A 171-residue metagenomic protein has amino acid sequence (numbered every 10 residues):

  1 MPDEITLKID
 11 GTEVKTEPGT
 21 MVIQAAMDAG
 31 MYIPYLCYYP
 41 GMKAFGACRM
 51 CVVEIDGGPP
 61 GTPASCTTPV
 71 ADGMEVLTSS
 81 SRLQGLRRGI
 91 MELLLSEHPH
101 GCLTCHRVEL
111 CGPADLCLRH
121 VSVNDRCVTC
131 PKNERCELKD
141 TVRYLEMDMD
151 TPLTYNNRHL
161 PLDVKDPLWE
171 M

Functional and structural regions predicted by a protein language model:
P2-T12: Eukaryote-biased recognition of intrinsically disordered, low-complexity regulatory segments
K8, A29-I33, G101, G112: Flexible, acidic/Gly-rich N-terminal and inter-domain linker regions that tether and position cofactor-handling modules
E13-D72: N-terminal cofactor/phosphate-binding cores enriched in small/glycine residues, especially glycine-rich loops such as
R49, V53, G58-M171: Fe-S ferredoxin-like electron-transfer domains and their immediately adjacent linker/connector regions across
